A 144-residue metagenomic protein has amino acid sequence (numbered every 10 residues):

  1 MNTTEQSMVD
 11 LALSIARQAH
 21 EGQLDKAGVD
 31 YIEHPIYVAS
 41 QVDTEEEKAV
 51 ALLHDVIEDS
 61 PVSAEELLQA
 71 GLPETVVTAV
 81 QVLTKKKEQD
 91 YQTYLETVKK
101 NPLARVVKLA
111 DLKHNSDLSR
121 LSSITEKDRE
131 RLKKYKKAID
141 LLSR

Functional and structural regions predicted by a protein language model:
M1-R144: Active-site helical microenvironments for divalent-metal-assisted chemistry
